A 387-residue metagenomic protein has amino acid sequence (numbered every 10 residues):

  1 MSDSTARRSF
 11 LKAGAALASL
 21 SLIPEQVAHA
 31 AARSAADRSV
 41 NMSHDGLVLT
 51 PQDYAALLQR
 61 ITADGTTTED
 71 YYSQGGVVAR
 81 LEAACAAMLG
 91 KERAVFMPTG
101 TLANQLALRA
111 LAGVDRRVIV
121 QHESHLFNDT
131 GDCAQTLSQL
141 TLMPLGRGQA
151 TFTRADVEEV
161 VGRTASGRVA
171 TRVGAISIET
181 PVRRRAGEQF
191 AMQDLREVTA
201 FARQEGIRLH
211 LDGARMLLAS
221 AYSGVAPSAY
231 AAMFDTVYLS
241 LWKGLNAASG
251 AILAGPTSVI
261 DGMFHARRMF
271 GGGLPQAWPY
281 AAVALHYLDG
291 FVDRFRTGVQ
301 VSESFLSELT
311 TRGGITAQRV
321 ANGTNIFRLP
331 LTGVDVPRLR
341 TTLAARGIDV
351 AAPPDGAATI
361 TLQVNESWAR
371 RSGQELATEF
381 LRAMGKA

Functional and structural regions predicted by a protein language model:
M1-S21: N-terminal secretory signal peptides and thylakoid transit peptides that target proteins across membranes
S21-L22, V27-L57: N-terminal amphipathic/basic leader segments beginning at the initiator methionine
P51-T99, H122-E123, F127, C133-Q135: Conserved N-terminal alpha-helix of the aminotransferase class I/II PLP-enzyme fold
A110-N128: Conserved PLP-anchoring active-site segment centered on the Schiff-base-forming lysine
Q139-P181, Q189-D194, R370: PLP-dependent aminotransferase-class I/II
R172, S177-R184, Q189, A226-P227 (+2 more regions): Active-site C-terminal subdomain of aminotransferase-like
Q189-S220: Catalytic PLP-binding core of fold-type I/II PLP enzymes
S307-K386: Conserved C-terminal alpha-helix-loop-beta "cap" of PLP-dependent enzymes that closes/shapes the active-site mouth
